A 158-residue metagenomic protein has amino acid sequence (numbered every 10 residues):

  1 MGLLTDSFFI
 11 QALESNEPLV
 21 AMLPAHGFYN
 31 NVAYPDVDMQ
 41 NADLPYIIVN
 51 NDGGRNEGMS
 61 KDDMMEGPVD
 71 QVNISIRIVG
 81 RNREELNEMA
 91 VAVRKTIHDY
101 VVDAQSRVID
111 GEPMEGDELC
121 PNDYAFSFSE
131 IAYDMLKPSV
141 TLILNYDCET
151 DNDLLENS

Functional and structural regions predicted by a protein language model:
M1-D63, S158: Small/polar-rich, solvent-exposed N-terminal microdomains that initiate assembly or binding
M39, M64-E66, D134-L136: Generic marker of residues within folded, mature protein domains
E57, E84-L86, N152-L154: Residue-level signal for secondary-structure boundary sites
M65-G67, R81-Q105: Extracellular/virion structural assembly segments
E66-E84, K137-D151: Oligomerization/assembly interface segments of phage tail-like spikes and tubes
K95-L154, S158: Acidic-leaning, charged glycine-interspersed low-complexity segments
